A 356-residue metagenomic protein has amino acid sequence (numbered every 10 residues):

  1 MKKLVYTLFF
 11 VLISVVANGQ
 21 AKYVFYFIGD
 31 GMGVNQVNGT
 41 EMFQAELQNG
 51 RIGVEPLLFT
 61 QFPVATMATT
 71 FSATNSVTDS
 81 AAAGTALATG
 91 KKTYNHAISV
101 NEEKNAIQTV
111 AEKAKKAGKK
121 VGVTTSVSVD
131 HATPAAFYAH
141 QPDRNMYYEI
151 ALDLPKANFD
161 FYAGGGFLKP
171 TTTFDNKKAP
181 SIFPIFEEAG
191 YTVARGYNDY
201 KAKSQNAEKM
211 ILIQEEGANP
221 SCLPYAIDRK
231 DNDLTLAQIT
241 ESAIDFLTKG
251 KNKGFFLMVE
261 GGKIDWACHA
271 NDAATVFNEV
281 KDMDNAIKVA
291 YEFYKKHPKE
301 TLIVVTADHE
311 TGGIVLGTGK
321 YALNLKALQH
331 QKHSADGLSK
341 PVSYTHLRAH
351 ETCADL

Functional and structural regions predicted by a protein language model:
K2-T7: Sec-dependent signal peptide recognition, specifically the positively charged N-region followed immediately by
L8, S128, G166: Residues that line or immediately flank small-molecule/substrate-binding pockets and catalytic motifs
F10, V34, T89-T93: Short helix-loop boundary/capping segments at the starts of domains
F10-N18: Hydrophobic h-region of N-terminal signal peptides that target proteins for export in Gram-negative bacteria
K22-Y23, M32-N38, M42-T85, H131-R348 (+1 more regions): A post-motif C-terminal structural segment
I28-G29: Hydrophobic residues in beta-strands of the RecA-like P-loop NTPase core, especially within AAA+ ATPase
N75, D79-E102: A glycine- and small-residue-enriched flexible loop/hinge segment at structural boundaries
N95-A151: Extracytoplasmic mature domains of secreted/periplasmic and thylakoid-lumen proteins
